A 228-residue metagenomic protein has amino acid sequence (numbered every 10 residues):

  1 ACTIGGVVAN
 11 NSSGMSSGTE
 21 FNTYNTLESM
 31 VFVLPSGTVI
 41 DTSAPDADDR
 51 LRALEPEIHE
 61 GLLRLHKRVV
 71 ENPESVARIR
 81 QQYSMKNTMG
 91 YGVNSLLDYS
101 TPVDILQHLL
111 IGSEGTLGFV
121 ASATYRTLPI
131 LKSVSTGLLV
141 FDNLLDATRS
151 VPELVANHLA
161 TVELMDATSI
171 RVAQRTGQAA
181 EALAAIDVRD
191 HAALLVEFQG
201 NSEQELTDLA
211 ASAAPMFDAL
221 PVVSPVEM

Functional and structural regions predicted by a protein language model:
A1-H158: FAD-binding subdomain of flavoenzyme oxidoreductases
A123, N157-M228: Terminal amphipathic helices with adjacent charged low-complexity linkers/tails
